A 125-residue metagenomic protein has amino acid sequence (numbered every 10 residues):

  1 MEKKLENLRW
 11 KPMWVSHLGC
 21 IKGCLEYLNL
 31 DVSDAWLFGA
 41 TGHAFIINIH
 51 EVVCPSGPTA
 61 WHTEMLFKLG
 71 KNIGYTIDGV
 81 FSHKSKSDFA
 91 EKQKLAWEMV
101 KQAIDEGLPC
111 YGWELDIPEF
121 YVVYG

Functional and structural regions predicted by a protein language model:
M1-K86: Cysteine-nucleophile protease catalytic domains, especially the papain-like/related folds used in DUB/UBL proteases
V32, K84-G125: Active-site-adjacent substructure of cysteine-protease-like catalytic cores
